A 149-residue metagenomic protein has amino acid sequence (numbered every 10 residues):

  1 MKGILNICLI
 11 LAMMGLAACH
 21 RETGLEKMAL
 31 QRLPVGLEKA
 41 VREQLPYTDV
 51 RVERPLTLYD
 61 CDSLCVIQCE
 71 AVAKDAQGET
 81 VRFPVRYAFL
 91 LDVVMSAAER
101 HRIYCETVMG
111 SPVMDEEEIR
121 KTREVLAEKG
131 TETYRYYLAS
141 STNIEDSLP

Functional and structural regions predicted by a protein language model:
M1-A17: Sec-dependent bacterial lipoprotein signal peptides
C19-P149: Cystatin/cathelin-like cysteine-protease inhibitor module
